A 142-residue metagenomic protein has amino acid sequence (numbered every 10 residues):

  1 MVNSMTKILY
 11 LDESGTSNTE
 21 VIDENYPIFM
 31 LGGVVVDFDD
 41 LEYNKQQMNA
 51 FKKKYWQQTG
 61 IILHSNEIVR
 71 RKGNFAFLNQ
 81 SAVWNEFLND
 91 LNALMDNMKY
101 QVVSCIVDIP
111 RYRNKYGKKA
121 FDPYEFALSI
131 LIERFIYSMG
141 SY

Functional and structural regions predicted by a protein language model:
M1-Y142: Phosphate-ester processing/binding pockets and catalytic centers
